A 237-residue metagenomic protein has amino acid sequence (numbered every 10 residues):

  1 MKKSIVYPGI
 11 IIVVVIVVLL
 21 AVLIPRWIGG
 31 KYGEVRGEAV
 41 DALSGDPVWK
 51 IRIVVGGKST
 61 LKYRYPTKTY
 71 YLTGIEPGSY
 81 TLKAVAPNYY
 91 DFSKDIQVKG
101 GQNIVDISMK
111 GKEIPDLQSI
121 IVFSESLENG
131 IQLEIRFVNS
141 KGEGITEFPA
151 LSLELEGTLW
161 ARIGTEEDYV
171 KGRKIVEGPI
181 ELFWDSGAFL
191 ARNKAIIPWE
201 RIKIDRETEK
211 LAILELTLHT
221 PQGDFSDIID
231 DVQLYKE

Functional and structural regions predicted by a protein language model:
S4-E34, D106-N139, T146-S152, Y235-E237: Beta-strand-rich domain onsets/edges
R36-K50, V138-I145: Structural motif
P47-G74, R173-A191: Short, acidic Ser/Thr/Gly-rich low-complexity loop/linker segments typical of extracellular and cell-surface proteins
I51-V55, L82, A150-A161: Hydrophobic beta-strand segments
K68, E76-S79, G101, L151-E154 (+1 more regions): A glycine-anchored, Pro-Gly-centered beta-turn/N-cap motif
K68-Y71, F92-K94, N103-V105, N193-I197: Short strand-edge motifs at loop-to-beta-strand transitions and within beta-strands of extracellular beta-rich domains
K83-D95: A short, solvent-exposed loop/turn motif at the edges and junctions of modular extracellular/periplasmic domains
G223-E237: Short beta-strand elements
